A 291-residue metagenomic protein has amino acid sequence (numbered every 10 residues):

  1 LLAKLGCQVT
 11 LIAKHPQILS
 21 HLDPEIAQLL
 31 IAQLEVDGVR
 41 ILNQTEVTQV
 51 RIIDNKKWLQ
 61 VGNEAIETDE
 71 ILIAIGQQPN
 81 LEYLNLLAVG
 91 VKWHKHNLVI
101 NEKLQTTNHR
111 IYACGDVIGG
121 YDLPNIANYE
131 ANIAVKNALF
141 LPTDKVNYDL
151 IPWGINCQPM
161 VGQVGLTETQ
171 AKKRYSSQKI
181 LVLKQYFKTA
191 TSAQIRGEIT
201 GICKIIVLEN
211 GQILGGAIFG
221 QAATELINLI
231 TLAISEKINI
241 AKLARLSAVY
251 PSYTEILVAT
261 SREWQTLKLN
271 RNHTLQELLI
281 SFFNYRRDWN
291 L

Functional and structural regions predicted by a protein language model:
L1-I53, G62, L123-P124, N128 (+1 more regions): Rossmann-like dinucleotide-binding cores of NAD(P)H-dependent redox enzymes
I12, I100, A127, V207-L208: Hydrophobic alpha-helical segments, especially N-terminal targeting/anchoring helices
L19, L81-Y83, Y121, T191 (+1 more regions): Glycine/Thr-rich phosphate-binding loops of Rossmann-like dinucleotide-binding domains
R40-L42, Y112, L181-L183: General small-molecule cofactor/ligand-binding pocket signal
I66-F140: FAD-site-proximal beta/loop scaffold in flavoenzymes
K92-H94, L141-L150, K179-L183: A short alpha-helix-loop-beta-strand transition element characteristic of N-terminal alpha/beta dinucleotide-binding
Q158-V164, K172-L291: Flexible, glycine-rich terminal cap/loop adjacent to redox cofactors in electron-transfer oxidoreductases
